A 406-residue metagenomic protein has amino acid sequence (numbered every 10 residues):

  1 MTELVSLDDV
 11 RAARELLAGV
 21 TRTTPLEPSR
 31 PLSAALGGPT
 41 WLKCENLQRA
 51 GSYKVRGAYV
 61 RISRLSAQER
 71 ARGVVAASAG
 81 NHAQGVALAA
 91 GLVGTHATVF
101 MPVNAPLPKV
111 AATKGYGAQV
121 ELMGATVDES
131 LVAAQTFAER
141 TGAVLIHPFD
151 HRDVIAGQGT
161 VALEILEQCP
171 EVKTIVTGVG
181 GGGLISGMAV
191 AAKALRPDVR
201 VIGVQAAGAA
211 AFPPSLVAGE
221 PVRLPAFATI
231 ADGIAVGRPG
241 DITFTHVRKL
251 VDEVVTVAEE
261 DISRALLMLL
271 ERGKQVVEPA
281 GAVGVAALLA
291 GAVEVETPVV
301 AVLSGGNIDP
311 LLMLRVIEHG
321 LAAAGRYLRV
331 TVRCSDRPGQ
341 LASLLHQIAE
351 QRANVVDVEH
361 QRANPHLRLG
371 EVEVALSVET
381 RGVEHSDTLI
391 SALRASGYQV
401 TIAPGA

Functional and structural regions predicted by a protein language model:
M1-A406: PLP-dependent amino-acid enzyme catalytic core
